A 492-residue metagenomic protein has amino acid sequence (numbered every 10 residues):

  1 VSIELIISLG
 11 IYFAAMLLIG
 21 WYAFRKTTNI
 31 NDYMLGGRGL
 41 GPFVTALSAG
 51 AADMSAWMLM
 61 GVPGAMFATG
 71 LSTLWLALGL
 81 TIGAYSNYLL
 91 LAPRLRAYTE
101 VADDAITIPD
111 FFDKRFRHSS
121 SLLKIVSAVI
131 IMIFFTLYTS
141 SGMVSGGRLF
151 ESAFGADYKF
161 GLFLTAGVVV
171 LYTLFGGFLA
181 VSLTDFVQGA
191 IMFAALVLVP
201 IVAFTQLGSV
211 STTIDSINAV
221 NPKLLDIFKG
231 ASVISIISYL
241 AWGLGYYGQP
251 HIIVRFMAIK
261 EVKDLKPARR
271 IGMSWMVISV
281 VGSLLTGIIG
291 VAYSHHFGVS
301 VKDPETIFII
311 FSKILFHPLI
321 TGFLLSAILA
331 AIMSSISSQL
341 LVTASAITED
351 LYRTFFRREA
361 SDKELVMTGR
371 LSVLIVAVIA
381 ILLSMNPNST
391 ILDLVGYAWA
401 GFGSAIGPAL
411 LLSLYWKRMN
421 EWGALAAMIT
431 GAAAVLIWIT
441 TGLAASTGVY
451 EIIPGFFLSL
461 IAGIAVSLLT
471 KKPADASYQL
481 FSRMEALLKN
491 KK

Functional and structural regions predicted by a protein language model:
V1-K492: Membrane-embedded helix-loop-helix hairpins and adjacent transmembrane boundary segments in multi-pass transporters
